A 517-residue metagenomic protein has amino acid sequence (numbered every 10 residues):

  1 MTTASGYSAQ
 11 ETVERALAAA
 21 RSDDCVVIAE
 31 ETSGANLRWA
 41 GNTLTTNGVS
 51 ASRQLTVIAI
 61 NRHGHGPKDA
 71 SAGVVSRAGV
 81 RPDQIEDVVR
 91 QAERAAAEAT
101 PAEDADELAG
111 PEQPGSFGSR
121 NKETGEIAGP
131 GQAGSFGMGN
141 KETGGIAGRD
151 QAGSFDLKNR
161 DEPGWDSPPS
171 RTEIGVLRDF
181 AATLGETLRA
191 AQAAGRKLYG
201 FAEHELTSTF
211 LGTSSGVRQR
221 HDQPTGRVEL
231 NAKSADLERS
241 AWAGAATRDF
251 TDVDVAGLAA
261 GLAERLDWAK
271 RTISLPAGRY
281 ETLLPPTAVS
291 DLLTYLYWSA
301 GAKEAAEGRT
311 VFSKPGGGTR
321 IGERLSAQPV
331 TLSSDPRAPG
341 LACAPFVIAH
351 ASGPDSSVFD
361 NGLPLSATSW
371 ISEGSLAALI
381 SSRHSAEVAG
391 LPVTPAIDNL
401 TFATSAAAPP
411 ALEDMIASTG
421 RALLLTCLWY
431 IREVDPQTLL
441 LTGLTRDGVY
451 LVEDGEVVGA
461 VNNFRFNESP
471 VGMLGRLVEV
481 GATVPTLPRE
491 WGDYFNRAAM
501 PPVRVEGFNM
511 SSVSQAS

Functional and structural regions predicted by a protein language model:
M1-S357, S372-E373, E456, D493 (+1 more regions): Active-site bordering "gate/hinge" segments that shape substrate access to catalytic or cofactor-binding pockets
G317-S517: Dual-mode signal for accessory low-complexity, basic/Gly-rich regions
